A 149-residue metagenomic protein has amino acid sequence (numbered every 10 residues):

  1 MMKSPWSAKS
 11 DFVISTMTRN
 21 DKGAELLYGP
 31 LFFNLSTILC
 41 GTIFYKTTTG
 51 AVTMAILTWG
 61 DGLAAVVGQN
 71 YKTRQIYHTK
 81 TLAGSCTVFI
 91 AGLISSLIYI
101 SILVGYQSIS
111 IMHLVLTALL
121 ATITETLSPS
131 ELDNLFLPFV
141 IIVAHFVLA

Functional and structural regions predicted by a protein language model:
M1-L103, S108-L148: Interhelical loop and helix-boundary elements at the membrane-water interface of polytopic inner-membrane proteins
